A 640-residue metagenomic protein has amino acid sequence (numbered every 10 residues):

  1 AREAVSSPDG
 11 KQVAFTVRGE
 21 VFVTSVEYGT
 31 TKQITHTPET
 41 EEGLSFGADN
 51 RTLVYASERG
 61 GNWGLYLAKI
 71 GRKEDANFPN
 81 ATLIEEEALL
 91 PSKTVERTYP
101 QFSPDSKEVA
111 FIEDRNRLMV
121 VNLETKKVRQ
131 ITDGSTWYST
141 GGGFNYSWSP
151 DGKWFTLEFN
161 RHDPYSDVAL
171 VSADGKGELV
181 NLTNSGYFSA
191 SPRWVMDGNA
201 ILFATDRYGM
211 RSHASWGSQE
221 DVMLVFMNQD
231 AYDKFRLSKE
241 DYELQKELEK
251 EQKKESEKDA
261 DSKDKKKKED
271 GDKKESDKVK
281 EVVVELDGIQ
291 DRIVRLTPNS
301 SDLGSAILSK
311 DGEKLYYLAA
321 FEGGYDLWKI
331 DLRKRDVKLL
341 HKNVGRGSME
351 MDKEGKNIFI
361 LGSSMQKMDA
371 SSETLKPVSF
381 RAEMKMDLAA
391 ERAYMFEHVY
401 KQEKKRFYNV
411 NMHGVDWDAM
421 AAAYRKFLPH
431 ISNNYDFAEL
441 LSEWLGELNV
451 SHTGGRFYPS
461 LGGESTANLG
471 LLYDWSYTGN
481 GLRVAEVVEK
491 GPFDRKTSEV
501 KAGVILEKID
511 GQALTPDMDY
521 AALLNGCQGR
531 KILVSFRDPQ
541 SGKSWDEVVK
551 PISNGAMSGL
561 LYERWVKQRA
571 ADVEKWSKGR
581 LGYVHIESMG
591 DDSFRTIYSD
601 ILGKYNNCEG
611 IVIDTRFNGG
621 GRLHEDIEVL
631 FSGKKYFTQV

Functional and structural regions predicted by a protein language model:
A1, A14-F22, V26-Y28, Q33-E41 (+11 more regions): A flexible loop/linker signature enriched in serine peptidases of the S9 family
A1, T82-L89, V282-N299: A short helix->beta-strand "capping" segment at the edge of beta-propeller domains
A4-Q12, L44-T52, Y99-E108, Y146-W154 (+3 more regions): Blade-terminus and WD-like Trp-Asp/Gly-His loop motifs, strongest in beta-propeller folds
T40-E42, V180-P192, T297-G304, D336-M349: Conserved blade-ending motifs and adjacent loop-strand segments that build the rim/top face of beta-propeller domains
S212, T374, S379-E443, E447-L448 (+2 more regions): Terminal targeting/pro-maturation regions of precursor/exported proteins
P429-G479, S541-Q568, Y636: Extended, small/polar residue-biased N-terminal targeting/export presequences and adjacent propeptide/linker tracts
E464-D517, D591: PDZ/PDZ-like domain segments forming the peptide/carboxylate-binding groove, activating on the N-terminal beta-strands
A485, Q512-V640: Cleft-lining beta-strand/loop regions that shape enzyme active-site pockets
